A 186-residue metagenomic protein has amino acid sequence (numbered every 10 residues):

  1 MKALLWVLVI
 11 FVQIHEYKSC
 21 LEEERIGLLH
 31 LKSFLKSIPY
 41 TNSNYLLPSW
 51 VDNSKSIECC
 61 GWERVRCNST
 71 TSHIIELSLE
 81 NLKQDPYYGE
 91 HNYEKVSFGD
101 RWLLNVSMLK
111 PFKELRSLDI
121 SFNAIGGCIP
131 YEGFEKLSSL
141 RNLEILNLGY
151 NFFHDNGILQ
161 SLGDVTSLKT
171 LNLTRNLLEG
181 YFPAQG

Functional and structural regions predicted by a protein language model:
M1-G186: Plant-biased, solvent-exposed loop and capping regions within N-terminal extracellular ligand-binding ectodomains
